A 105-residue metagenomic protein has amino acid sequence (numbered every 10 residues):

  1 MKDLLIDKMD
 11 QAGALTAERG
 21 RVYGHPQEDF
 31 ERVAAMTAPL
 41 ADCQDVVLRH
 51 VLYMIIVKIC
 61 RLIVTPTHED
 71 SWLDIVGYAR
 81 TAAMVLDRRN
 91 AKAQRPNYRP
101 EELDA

Functional and structural regions predicted by a protein language model:
M1-A105: Intrinsically disordered, low-complexity regulatory regions that flank transcription factor DNA-binding cores
